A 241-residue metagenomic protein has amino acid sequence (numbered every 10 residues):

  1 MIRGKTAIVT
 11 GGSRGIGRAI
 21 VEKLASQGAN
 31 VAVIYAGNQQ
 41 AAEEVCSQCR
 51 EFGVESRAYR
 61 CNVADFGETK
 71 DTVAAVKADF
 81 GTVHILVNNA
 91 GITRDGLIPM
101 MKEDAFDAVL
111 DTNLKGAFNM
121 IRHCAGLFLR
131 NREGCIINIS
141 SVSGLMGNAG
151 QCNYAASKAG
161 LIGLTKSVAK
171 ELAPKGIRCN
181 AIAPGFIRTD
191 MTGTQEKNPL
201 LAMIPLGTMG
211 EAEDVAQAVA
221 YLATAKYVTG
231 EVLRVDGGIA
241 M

Functional and structural regions predicted by a protein language model:
T6, S13-R14: Conserved glycine-rich cofactor-binding loop
Q27-E44: Conserved glycine-rich Rossmann-like NAD(P)H-binding loop of the short-chain dehydrogenase/reductase
L97-I98, K102-L110, L200: Substrate-binding pocket helix/loop in short-chain dehydrogenase/reductase
I121, S157, T165: Active-site helix of classical SDR
G126, K170-P174: Alpha-helical segment proximal to the catalytic Tyr-Lys
E133, E211-V235, A240: C-terminal substrate-recognition "lid" of short-chain dehydrogenase/reductases
S141: Residue(s) in the substrate-gating loop at a strand-loop-helix junction that position the organic substrate next
